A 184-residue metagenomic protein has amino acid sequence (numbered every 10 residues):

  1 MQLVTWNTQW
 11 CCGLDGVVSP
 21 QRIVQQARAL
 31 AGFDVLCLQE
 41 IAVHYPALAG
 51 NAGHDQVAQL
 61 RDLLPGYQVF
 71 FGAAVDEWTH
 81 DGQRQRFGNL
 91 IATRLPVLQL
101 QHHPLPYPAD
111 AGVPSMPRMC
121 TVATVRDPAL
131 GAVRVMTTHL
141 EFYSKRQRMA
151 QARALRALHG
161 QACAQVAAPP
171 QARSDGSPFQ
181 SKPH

Functional and structural regions predicted by a protein language model:
M1-F87, A152-A157, C163-K182: N-terminal, active-site-proximal structural segment of metallo-dependent hydrolase catalytic domains
M1-W10, Q101-H103, V122, A132-E141: Active-site-proximal beta-strand elements of phosphoester/diester hydrolases
T5, V35, N89-I91, C120-T124 (+1 more regions): Conserved hydrophobic/aromatic beta-strand scaffold that supports enzyme active sites
Q9-C11, A42-V43, D76-E77, L95-L98 (+2 more regions): Short, solvent-exposed loop/turn segments at secondary-structure junctions
W10-L14, V43-Y45, L105-V113, T138-K145: Surface-exposed cleft-lining segments at the edges of enzyme active sites
D62-L64, R84-L100, V125-R126: Conserved beta strand-loop-helix elements of the APE1-like EEP
L95-V133: Active-site catalytic loop in hydrolytic enzyme cores
L130, V135-A168: Active-site beta-loop-alpha substructure in enzyme catalytic cores, prototypically the cysteine-centered nucleophile
